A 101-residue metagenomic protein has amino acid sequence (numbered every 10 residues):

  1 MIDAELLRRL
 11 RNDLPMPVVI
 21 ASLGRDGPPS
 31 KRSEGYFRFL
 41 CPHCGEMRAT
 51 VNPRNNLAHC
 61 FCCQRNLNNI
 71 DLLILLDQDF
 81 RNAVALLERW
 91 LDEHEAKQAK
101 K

Functional and structural regions predicted by a protein language model:
M1-K101: N-terminal structured subdomain of primase-like DNA metabolism proteins
